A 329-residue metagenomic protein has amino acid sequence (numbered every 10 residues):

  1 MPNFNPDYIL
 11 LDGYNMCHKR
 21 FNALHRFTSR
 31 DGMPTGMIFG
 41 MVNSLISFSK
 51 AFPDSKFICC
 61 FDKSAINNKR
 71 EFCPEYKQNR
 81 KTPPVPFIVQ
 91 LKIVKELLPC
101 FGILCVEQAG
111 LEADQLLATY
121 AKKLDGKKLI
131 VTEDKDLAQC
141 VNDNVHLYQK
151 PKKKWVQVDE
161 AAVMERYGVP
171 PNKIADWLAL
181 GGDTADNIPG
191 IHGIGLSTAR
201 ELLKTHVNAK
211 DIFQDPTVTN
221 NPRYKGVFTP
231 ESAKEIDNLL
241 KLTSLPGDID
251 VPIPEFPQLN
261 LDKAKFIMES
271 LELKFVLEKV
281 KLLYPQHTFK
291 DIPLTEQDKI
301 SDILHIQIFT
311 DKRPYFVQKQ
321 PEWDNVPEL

Functional and structural regions predicted by a protein language model:
M1-G102, E255: Domain-level signal for Mg2+-assisted phosphodiester chemistry and nucleotide/NA-binding surfaces in nucleic-acid
P2-F4, E231, K241-L329: Low-complexity, acidic/Ser/Thr- and charged residue-rich accessory regions of DNA metabolism proteins
P2-P6, T28, Q78-P254, K274 (+1 more regions): Extended two-metal-dependent nuclease catalytic cores across DNA- and RNA-processing enzymes
L11, I58, E133, I194 (+1 more regions): Single, functionally critical "micro-switch" positions that shape active/binding sites and transmembrane helices
G32, K153, D311-K312: Intrinsic-disorder/low-complexity loop/linker signature
